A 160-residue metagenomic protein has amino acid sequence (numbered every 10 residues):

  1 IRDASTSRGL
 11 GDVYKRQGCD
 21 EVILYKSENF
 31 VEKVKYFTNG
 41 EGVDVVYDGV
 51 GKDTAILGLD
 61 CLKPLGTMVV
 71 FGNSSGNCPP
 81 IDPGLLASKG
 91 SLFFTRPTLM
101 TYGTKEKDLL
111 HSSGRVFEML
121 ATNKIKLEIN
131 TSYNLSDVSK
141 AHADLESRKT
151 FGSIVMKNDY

Functional and structural regions predicted by a protein language model:
I1-Y14: Single conserved hydrophobic/aromatic residue that forms the stacking wall/gate of nucleotide- or nucleobase-binding
G11-Y160: Terminal helix/beta-alpha structural elements that buttress the NAD(P)+-binding lobe
